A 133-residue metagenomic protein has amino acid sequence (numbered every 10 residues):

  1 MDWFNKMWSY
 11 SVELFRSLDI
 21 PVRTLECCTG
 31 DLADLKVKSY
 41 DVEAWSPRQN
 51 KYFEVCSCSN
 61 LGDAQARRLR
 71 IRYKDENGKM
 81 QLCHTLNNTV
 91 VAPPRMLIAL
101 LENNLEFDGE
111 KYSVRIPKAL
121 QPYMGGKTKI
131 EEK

Functional and structural regions predicted by a protein language model:
M1-K133: TRNA-recognition modules of translation machinery and tRNA-sensing kinases, especially anticodon-binding
